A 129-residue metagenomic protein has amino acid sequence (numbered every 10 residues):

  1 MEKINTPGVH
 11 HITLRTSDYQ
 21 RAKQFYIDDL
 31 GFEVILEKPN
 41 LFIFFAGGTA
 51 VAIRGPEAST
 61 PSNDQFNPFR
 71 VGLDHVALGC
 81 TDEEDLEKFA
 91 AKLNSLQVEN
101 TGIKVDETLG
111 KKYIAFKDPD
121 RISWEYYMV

Functional and structural regions predicted by a protein language model:
M1-I4, A90-V129: Vicinal oxygen chelate
M1-Q20, L73-V76: N-terminal beta-strand motif that seeds the catalytic metal site of vicinal oxygen chelate
I4, L36, N67-R70: A generic structural micro-feature
R15-E57: Core segments of cupin and vicinal oxygen chelate
Q20-R21, E83-K88: Short, conserved charged micro-motifs
T49-I53, P61, D120-S123: Short, charged/polar, Gly/Pro-enriched secondary-structure boundary elements
A58-D64, G102: A short, acidic/glycine-rich surface segment
